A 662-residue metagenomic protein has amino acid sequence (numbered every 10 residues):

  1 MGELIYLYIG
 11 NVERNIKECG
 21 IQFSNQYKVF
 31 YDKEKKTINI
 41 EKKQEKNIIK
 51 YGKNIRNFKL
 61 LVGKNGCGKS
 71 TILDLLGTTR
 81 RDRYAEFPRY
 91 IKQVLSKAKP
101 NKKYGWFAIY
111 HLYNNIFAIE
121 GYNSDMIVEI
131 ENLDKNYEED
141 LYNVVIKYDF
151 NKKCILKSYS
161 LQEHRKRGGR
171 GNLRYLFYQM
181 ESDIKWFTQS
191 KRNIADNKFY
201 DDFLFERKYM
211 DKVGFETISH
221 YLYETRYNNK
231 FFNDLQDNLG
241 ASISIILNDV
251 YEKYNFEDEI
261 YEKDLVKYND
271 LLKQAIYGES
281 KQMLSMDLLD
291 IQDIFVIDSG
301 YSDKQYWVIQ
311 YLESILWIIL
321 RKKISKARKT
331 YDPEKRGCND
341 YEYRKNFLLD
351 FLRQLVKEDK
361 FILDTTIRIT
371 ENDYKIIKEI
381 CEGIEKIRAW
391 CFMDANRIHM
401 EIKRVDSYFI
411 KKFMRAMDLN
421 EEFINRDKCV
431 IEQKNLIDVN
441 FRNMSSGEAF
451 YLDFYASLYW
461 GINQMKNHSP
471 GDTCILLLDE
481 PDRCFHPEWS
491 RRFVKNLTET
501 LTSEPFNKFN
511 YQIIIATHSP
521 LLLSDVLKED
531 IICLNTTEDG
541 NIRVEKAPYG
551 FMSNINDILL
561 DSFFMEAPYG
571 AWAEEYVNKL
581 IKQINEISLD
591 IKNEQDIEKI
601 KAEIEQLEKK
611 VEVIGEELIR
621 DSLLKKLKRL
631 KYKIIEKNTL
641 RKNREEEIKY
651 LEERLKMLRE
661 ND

Functional and structural regions predicted by a protein language model:
G2-K17, Q26-F30, N248, K263 (+3 more regions): Extended helical coiled-coil dimerization/tether regions that scaffold and oligomerize large DNA-maintenance assemblies
G2-R81, R415-D557, D561-S562: Switch/communication elements of ASCE P-loop NTPase nucleotide-binding domains
L4-E13, C19-R344, I584, V611 (+1 more regions): N-terminal nucleotide-handling cores and adjacent loading/scaffold lobes of large enzymes and macromolecular assemblies
Y6-L7, I38-I40, F107, A118-I119 (+22 more regions): Hydrophobic transmembrane signal anchors and adjacent membrane-proximal interface regions, especially in viral
E86-F87, M465, Y569-A573: Short, flexible/disordered secondary-structure transition segments
P100-K102, Y122, I127, N467-P470 (+2 more regions): Generic structural signal for short, solvent-exposed loop/turn connectors between secondary structure elements
S158, K508-N510, L521-D662: RecA-like P-loop NTPase motor core
F232, Q236-G240, Y261, L265 (+14 more regions): Intrinsic-disorder-associated interaction segments
